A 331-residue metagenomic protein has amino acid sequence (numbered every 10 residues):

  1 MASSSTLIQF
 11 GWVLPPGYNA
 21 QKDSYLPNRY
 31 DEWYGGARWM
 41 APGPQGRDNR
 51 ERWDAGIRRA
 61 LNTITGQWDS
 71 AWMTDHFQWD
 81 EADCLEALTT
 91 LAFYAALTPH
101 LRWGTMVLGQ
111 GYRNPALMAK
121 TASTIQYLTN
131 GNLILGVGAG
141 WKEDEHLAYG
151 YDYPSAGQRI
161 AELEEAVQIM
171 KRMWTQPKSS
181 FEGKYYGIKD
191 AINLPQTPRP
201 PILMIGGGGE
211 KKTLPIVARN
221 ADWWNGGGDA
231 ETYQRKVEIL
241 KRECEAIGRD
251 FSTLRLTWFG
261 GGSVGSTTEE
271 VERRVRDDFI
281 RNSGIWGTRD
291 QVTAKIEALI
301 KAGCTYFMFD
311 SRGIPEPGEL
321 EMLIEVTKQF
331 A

Functional and structural regions predicted by a protein language model:
M1-L97, P200-P201, D310-E321, E325: N-terminal beta1-alpha1-beta2 module of alpha/beta enzyme domains
A2-I8, K22-L26, Y30, Y34 (+4 more regions): Internal, glycine-rich beta/alpha segment that forms the wall or movable "lid" of small-molecule/cofactor binding
F10-L14, A71-M73, R102-M106, L133-V137 (+4 more regions): Hydrophobic faces of well-ordered beta-strands that scaffold small-molecule active sites in alpha/beta enzyme cores
R50-I64, M118-T121, I205-R219, R273 (+1 more regions): Short, acidic/polar
I57-L61, L88-A92, A119-S123, E164-K171 (+4 more regions): Generic structural signal for well-ordered alpha-helices, preferentially at hydrophobic/aromatic core positions
G66, L128, R219-N220, A302-C304: Structural motif
D75, Y94, I125, L135 (+7 more regions): Conserved, mostly hydrophobic/aromatic
C84-T105, E162-M173, A246, F251-T253 (+1 more regions): Alpha-helix-loop-beta-strand connector modules within alpha/beta enzyme cores
